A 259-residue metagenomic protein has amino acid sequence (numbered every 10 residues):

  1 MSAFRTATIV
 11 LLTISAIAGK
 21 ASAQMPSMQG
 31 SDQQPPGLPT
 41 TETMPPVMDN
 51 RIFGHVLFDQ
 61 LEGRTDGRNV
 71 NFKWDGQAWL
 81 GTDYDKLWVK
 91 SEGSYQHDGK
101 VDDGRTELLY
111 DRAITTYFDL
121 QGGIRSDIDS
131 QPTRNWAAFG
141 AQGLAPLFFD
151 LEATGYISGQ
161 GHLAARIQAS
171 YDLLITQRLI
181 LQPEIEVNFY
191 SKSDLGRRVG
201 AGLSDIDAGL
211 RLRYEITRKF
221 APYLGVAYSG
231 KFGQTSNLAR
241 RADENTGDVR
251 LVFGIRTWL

Functional and structural regions predicted by a protein language model:
S22-K100, G104, D111-R112: Outer-membrane beta-barrel initiation region
G54-V56, F72-G76, G104-L108, N135-F139 (+4 more regions): Hydrophobic, lipid-facing positions within transmembrane beta-strands of outer-membrane proteins
Q60, V89-G93, G122-S126, A153-I157 (+2 more regions): Transmembrane beta-barrel strands of outer-membrane/channel proteins
R64-F72, S94-G104, S126-W136, Y156-A165 (+3 more regions): Solvent-exposed loop/turn segments connecting transmembrane beta-strands in outer-membrane beta-barrel proteins
L80-T82, R112, G143, I157 (+3 more regions): Residue-level signature of outer-membrane beta-barrel architecture
Y84-V89, T116-L120, L147-L151, T176-L181 (+1 more regions): Repeated loop/turn-to-beta-strand initiation elements of outer-membrane beta-barrel proteins
T133-L195: Detector for outer-membrane/organellar transmembrane beta-barrel domains, recognizing the amphipathic beta-strand
L210-E215, N245-L259: Outer-membrane beta-barrel "beta-signal"
